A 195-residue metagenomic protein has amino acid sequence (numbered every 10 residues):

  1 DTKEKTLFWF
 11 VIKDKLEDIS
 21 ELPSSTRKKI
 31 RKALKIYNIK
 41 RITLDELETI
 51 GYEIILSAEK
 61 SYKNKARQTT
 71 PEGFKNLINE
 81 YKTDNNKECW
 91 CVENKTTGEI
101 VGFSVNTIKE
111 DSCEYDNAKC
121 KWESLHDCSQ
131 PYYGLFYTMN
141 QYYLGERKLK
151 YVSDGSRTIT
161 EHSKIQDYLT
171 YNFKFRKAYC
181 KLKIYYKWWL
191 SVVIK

Functional and structural regions predicted by a protein language model:
D1, L16-D127, Y143: A conserved beta-strand-loop-helix scaffold within acyl/acetyltransferase catalytic domains
D1-K3, F173-K174: Short, structured beta-strand-loop surface elements
T2-L16: Structured beta-strand-rich cores of soluble
I12, I30, R147-K148: Generic signal for short, ordered secondary-structure residues within or immediately flanking folded domains
I55-L56, L190-K195: Short, surface-exposed amphipathic charged segments that create phosphate/polyanion-binding patches used for binding
N86-V192: Aromatic (often tryptophan-rich) hydrophobic motifs at membrane interfaces
